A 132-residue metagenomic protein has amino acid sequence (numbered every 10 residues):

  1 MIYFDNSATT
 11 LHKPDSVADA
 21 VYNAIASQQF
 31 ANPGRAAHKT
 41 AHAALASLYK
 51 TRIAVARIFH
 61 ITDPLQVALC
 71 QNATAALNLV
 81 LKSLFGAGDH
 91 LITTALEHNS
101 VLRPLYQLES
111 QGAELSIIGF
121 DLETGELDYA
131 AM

Functional and structural regions predicted by a protein language model:
M1-M132: Pyridoxal 5′-phosphate
